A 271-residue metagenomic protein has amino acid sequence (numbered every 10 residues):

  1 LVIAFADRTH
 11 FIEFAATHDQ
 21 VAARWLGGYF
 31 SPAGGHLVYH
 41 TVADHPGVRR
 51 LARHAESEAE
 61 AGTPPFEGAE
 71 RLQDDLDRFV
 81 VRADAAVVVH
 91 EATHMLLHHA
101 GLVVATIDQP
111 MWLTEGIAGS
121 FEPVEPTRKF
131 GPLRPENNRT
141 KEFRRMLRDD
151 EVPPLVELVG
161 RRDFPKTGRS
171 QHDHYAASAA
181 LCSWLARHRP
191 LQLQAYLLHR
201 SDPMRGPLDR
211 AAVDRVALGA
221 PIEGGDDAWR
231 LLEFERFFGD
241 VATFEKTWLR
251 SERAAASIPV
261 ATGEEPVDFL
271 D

Functional and structural regions predicted by a protein language model:
L1-A105, P110, R205, D209: Juxtacatalytic substrate-recognition/specificity segment
W25-G35, A83, V104-D271: Acidic/His/Gly-enriched intrinsically disordered linker/tail segments that often contain short helix/coil "MoRF-like"
